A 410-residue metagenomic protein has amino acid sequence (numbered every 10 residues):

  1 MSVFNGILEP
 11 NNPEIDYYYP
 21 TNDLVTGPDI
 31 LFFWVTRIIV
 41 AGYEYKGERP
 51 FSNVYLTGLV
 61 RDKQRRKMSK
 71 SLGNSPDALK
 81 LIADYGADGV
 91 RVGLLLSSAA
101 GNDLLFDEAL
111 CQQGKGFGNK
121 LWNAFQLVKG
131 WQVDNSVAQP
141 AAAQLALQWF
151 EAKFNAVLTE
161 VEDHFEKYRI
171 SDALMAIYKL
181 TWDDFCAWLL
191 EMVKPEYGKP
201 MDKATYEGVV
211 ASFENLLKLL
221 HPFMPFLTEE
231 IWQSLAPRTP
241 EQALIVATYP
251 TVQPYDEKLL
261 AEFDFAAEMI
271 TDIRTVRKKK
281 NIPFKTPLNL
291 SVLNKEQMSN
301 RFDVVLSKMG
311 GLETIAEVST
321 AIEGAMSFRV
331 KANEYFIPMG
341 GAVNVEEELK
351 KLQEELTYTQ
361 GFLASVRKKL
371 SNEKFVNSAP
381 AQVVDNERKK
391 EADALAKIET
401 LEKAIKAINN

Functional and structural regions predicted by a protein language model:
M1-D134, F150-Y197, G208-K218: Structured secondary-structure scaffolds
E9, I15, N22-I30, L81 (+3 more regions): Short, contiguous acidic/charged loop-to-helix segments that flank catalytic cores in large enzymes
F51-V54, L94-L96, L105-A109, G130-A141 (+7 more regions): Short coil/turn segments at secondary-structure boundaries
D62, L95, D134-E162, L190-T271: Acidic, turn-prone loop/beta-hairpin segments
L79-I82, P140-F150, A173-L174, E257-L259 (+1 more regions): A ubiquitous short alpha-helical element
Q112, L235-N410: C-terminal low-complexity, glycine/proline- and small-hydrophobic-enriched intrinsically disordered tails that act as
N123-V133, T159, D163-E166, C186 (+8 more regions): Charged/polar positions within long, soluble alpha-helices
M175-I177, K203, E207, A381-K389: Short, charged, amphipathic alpha-helical segments
